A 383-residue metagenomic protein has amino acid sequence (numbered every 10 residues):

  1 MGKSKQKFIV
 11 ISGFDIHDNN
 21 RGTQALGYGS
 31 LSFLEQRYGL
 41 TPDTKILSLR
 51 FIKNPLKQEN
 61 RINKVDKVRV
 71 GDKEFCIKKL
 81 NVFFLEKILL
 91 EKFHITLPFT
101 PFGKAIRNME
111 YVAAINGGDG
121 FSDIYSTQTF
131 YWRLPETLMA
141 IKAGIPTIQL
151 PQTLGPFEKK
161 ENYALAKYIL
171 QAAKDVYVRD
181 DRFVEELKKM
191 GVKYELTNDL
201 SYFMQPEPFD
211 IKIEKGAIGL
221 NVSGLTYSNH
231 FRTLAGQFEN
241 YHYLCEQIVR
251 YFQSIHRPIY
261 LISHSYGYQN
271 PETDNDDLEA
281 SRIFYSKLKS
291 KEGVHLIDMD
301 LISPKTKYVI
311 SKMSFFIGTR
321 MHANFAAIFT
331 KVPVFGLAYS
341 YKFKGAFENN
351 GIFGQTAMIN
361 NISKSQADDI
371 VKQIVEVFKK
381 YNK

Functional and structural regions predicted by a protein language model:
M1-K383: Active-site anion-handling motifs in enzyme catalytic cores
